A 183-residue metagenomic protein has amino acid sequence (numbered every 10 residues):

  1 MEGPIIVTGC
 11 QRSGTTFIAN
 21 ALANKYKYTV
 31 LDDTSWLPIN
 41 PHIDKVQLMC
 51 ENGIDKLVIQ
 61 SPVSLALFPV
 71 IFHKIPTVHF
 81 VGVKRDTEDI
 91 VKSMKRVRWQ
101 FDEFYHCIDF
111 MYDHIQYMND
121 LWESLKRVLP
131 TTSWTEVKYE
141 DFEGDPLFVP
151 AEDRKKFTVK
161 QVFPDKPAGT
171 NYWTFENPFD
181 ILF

Functional and structural regions predicted by a protein language model:
M1-G53, P167-E176: PAPS-dependent sulfotransferase catalytic core
G3-V7, G53-I59, V78-F80, T135: Generic beta-sheet signal
T8, D32, I59, R85 (+1 more regions): Active-site flanking residues adjacent to catalytic metal/cofactor-binding acidic residues
L22, V30, N52-G53, L57 (+1 more regions): Structured N-terminal alpha/beta-domain signature that marks small ligand/cofactor-binding or signaling modules
H42-I75: Conserved nucleotide-sensing/catalytic segment adjacent to the nucleotide-binding pocket in NTP-handling enzymes
P62-K160: PAPS-dependent sulfotransferase catalytic domain
A151-F183: PAPS-dependent sulfotransferase catalytic core
